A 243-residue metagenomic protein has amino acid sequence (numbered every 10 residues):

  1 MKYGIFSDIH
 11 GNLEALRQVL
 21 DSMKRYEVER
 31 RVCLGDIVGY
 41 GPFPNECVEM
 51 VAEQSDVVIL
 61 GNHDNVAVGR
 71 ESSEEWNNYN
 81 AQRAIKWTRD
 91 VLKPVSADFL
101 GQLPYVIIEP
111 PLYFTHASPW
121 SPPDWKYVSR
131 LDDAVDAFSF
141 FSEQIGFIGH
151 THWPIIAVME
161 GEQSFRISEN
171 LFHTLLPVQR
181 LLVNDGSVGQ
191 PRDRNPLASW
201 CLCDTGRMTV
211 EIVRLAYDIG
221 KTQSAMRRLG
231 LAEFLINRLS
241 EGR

Functional and structural regions predicted by a protein language model:
M1-D56, R227: N-terminal active-site segment of His-dependent metallophosphoesterases
M1-G4, I108-F114, L176-L181: Beta-strand-turn-beta hairpins that frame and shape the catalytic cleft of phosphate-ester-processing enzymes
F6-S7, R31-D36, V58-N62, T115 (+2 more regions): Active-site neighborhood of phospho(di)ester-bond hydrolases with catalytic His/Asp-centered motifs
H10-A15, G39-P42, N65-V68, W120-P122 (+2 more regions): Active-site environment of divalent metal-dependent phosphoester hydrolases
M23-V28, E109, F140-S142, L176: Glycine-rich phosphate-binding loop signature in dinucleotide/nucleotide-binding domains
C47-V48, E53-T115, W120-S142: Active-site neighborhood of divalent metal-dependent phosphoester bond hydrolases
I107-Y113, I145-G149, I155, R166: Short, structured loop/turn "capping" segments at alpha-beta junctions
M159-R243: Acidic, His/Gly-rich catalytic cores of divalent-metal-dependent hydrolytic chemistry
